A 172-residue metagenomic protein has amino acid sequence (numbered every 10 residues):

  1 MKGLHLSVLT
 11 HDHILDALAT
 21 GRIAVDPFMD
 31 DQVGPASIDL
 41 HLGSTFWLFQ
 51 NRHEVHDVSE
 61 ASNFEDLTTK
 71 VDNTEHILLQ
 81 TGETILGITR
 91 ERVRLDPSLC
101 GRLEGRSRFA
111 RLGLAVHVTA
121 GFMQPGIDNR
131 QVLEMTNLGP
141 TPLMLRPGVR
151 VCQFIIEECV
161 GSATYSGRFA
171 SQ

Functional and structural regions predicted by a protein language model:
M1-Q172: DUTPase catalytic domain/fold
